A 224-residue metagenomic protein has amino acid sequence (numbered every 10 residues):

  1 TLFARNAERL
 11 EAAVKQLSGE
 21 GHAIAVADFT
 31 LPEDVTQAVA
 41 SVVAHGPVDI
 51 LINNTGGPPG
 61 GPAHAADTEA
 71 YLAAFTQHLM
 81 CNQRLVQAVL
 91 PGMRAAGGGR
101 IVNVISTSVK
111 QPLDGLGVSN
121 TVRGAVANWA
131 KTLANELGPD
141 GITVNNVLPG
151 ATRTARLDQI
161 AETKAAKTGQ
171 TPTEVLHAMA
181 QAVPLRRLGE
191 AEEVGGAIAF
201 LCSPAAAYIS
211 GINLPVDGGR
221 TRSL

Functional and structural regions predicted by a protein language model:
T1-A12: Conserved glycine-rich Rossmann-like NAD(P)H-binding loop of the short-chain dehydrogenase/reductase
L17-E33: Rossmann-fold cofactor-recognition segment
P62-F75, I101, M179: Substrate-binding pocket helix/loop in short-chain dehydrogenase/reductase
P91, N135-E136, A207: Alpha-helical segment proximal to the catalytic Tyr-Lys
V102-V126, A130-P139, A151-T152: Catalytic loop of short-chain dehydrogenase/reductase
Q111, I198-A199, S210-L224: Short C-terminal tail/terminal secondary-structure segment of NAD(P)H-dependent dehydrogenase/reductase domains
G138, T143, I209-G211: Short, small/polar-rich loop/turn modules that mediate ligand/substrate recognition or access, typified
